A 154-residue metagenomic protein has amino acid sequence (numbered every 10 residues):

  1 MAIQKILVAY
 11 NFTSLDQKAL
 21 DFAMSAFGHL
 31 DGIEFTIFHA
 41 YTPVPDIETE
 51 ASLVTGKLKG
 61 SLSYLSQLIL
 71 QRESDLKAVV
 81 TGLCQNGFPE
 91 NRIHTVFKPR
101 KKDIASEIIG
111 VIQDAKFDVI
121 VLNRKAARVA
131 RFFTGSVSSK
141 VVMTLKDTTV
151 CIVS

Functional and structural regions predicted by a protein language model:
A2-L62: Small/aliphatic-rich secondary-structure junction motif
F22, Q71-G82, E107: Short, solvent-exposed amphipathic alpha-helices that sit in or adjacent to ligand/effector-binding or catalytic
T42, T81-V119, S139: Structural beta-alpha unit
L58-S74: A short acidic, glycine-rich active-site loop that binds or catalyzes chemistry on phosphate/adenosine moieties
V119-T144: Glycine-rich, Arg-bearing micro-motifs that act as flexible, cationic patches
T144-S154: Short, flexible loop segments at boundaries between secondary-structure elements
